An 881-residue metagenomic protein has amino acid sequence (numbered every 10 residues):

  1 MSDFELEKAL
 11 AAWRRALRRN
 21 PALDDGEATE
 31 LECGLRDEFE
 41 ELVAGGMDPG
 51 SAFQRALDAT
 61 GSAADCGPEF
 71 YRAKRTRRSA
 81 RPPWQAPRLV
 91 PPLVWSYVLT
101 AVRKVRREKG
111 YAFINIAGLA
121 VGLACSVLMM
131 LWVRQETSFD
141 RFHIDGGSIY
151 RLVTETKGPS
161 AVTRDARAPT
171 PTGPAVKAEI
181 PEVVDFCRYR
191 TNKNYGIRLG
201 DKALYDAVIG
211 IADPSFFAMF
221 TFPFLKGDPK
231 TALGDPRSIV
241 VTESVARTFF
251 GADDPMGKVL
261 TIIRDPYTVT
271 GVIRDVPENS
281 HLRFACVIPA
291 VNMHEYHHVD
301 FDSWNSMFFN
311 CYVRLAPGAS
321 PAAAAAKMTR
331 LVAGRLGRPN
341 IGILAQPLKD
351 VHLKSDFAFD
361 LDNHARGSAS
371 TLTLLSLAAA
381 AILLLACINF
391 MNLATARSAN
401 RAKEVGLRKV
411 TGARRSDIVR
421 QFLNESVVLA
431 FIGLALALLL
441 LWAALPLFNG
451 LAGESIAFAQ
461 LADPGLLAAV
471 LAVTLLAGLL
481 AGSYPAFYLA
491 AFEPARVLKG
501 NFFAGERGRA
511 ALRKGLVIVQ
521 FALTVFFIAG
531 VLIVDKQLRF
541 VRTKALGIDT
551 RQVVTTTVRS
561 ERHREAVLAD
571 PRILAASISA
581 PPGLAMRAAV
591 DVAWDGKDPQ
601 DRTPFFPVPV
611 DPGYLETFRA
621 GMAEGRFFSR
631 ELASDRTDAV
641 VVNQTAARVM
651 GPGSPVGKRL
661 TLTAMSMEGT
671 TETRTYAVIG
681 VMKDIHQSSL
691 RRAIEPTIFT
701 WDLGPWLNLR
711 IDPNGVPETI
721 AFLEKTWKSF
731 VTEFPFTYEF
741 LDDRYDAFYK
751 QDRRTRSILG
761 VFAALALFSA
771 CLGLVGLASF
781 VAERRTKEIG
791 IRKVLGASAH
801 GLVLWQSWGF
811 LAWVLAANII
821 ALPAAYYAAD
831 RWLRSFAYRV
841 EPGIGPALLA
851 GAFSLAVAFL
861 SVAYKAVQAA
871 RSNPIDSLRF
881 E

Functional and structural regions predicted by a protein language model:
M1-R107, A504, P874-E881: Negatively charged linear elements and acidic catalytic determinants
G67-Y111, H143, D302-N305, T329-A381 (+10 more regions): Membrane-helix entry/capping segments
R81-F113, L361-H364, L393-F431, W442-R559 (+2 more regions): Alpha-helical transmembrane segments of integral membrane proteins
K109, A386-V428, G773-L811, K865-Q868 (+1 more regions): Interfacial "coupling" helices/loops that link adjacent transmembrane helices in transporter permeases
A124, L128-L131, L344, V427-V497 (+3 more regions): Small-residue-rich transmembrane alpha-helices
V127-M130, L377-V405, L480-A486, L532 (+2 more regions): A hydrophobic alpha-helix feature that marks transmembrane segments and, especially, their cytosolic C-terminal ends
E136, D145-V208, S215, S244-A252 (+4 more regions): Hydrophobic, regular-secondary-structure patches
N194, G210-K226, R237-S370, E565-Q751: Mid-to-C-terminal secondary-structure elements that act as membrane-proximal/extracytoplasmic interface segments
